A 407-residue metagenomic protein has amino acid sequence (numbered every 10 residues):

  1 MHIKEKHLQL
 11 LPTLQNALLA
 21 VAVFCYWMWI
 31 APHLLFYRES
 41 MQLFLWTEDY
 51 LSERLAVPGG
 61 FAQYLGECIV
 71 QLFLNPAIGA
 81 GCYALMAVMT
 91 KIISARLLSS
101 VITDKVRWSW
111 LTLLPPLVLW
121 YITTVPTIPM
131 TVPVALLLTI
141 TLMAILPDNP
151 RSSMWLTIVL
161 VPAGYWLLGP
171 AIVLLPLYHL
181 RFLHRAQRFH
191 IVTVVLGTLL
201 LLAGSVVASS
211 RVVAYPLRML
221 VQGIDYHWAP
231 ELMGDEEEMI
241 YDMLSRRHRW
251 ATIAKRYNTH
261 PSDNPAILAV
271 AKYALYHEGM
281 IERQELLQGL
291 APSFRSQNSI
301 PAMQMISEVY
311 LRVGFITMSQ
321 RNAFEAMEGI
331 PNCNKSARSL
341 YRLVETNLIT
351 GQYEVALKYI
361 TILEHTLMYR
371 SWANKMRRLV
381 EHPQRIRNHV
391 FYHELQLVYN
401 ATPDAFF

Functional and structural regions predicted by a protein language model:
M1-F24: Start-transfer (signal-anchor) and selected internal transmembrane alpha helices of multi-pass inner/ER membrane
L11, S152-M154, R185-L196: Membrane-interfacial entry segments at the cytosolic side of transmembrane helices
V23-W27, L113-T124, I158-G169, G197-V207: Aromatic-anchored segments of alpha-helical transmembrane domains
W27-A31, S94-I102, L142-R151, L177-F189: Structural signal for the C-terminal ends of transmembrane alpha-helices and the immediately following loop
P32-I69, P115-L119, T124-P126, V206-P230: Membrane-interfacial interhelical loops
Y37-S40, L55-G59, G79, Y83 (+2 more regions): Membrane-interface micro-motifs in multi-pass membrane enzymes
F73-V88: Loop-to-helix entry region of an early transmembrane alpha helix in multi-pass inner-membrane enzymes
A229-L397: Soluble catalytic regions of membrane-associated enzymes that act on cell-envelope and secretory-pathway components
